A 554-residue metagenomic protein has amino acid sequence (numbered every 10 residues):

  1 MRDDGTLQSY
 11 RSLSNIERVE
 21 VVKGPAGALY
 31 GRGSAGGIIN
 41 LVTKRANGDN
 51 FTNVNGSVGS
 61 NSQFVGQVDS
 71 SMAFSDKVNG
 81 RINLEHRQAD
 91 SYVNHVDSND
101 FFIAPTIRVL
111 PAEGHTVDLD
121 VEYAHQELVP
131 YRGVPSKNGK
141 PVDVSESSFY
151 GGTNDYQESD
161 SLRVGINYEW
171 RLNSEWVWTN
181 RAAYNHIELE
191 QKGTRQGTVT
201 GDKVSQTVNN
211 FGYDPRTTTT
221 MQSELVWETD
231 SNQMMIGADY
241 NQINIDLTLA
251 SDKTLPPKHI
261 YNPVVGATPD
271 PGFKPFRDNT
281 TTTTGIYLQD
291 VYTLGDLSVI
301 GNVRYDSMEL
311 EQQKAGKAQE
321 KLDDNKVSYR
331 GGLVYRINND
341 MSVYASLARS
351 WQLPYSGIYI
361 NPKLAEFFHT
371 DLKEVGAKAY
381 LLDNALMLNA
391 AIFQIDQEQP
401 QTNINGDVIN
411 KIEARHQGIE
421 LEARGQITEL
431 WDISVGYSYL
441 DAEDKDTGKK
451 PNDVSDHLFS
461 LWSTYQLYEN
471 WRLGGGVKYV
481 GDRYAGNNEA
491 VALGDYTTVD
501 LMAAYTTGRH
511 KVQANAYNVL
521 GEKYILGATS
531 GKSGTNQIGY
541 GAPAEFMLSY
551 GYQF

Functional and structural regions predicted by a protein language model:
M1-D49, V54, S350, V375: Acidic, small-polar-rich N-terminal luminal/periplasmic segments of exported/outer-membrane proteins
F51, V58-A89, V93-Y131, N154-W176: Transmembrane beta-barrel wall of Gram-negative outer-membrane proteins
T52-V54, G80-I82, V117-L119, W178-A182 (+11 more regions): Transmembrane beta-strands of outer-membrane beta-barrel proteins
L110-A112, R216, S231-M235, D239-Q242 (+5 more regions): Structural signature of Gram-negative outer-membrane beta-barrels, strongest in the C-terminal barrel of TonB-dependent
P135-F149, V199-Q206, T248-P275, E320 (+3 more regions): Surface-exposed loop/turn segments flanking beta-strands in extracellular/periplasmic regions
L162-I187, S205-A315: Face-selective signature of the C-terminal outer-membrane beta-barrel domain
N167-R171, V177-G193, V343-Y344, F367-A442 (+2 more regions): Membrane-embedded beta-barrel scaffold of Gram-negative outer-membrane proteins
E228, D296, Q394-D396, N410-N488 (+3 more regions): Gram-negative outer-membrane beta-barrel transporters
